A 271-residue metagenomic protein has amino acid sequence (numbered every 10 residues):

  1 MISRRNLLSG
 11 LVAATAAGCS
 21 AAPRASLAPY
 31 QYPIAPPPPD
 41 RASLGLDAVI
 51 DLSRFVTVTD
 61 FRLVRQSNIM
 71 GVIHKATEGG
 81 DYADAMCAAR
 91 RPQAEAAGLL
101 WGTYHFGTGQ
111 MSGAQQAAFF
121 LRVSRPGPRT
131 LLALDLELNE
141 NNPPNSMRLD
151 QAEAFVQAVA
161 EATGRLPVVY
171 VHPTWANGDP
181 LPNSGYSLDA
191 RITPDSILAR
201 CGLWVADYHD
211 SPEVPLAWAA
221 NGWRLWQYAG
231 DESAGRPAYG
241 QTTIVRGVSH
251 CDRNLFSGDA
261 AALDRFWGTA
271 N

Functional and structural regions predicted by a protein language model:
M1-T15: N-terminal secretory signal peptides and thylakoid transit peptides that target proteins across membranes
R24-L52, D189-N271: Functionally critical loop-and-helix segments that line ligand-binding/catalytic clefts of soluble enzyme domains
A42-L44, R65-N68, A96, R125-P128 (+3 more regions): Extracellular/periplasmic catalytic domains that process cell-envelope and extracellular macromolecules
G45-T57, H74-A162: Substrate-binding cleft of extracellular glycoside hydrolase catalytic domains
M70, L100, L166: Residue-level detector of anion-binding/catalytic polar loops
L131-W218: Catalytic domains of cell-wall/extracellular-matrix polysaccharide-remodeling enzymes, centered on de-N-acetylation
